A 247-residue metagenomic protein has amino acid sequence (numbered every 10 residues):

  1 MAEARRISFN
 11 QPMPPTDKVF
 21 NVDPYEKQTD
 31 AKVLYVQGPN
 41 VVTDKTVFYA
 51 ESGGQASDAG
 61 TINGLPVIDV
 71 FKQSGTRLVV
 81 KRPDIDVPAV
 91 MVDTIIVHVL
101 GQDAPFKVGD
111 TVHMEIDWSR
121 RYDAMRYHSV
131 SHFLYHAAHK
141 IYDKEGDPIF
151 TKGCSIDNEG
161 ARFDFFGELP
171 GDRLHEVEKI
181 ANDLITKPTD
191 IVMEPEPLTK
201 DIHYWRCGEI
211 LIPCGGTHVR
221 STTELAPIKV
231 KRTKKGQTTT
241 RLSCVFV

Functional and structural regions predicted by a protein language model:
M1-V247: Active-/binding-site microenvironments in catalytic and ligand-binding cores
